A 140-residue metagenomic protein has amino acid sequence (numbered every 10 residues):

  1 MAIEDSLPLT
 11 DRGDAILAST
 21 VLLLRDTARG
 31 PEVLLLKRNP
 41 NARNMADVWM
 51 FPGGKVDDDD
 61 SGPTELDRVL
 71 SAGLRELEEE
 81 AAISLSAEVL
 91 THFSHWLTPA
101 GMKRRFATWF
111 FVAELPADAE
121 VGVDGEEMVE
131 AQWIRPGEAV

Functional and structural regions predicted by a protein language model:
M1-V140: N-terminal leader/linker segments that precede catalytic domains of diphosphate-processing enzymes
